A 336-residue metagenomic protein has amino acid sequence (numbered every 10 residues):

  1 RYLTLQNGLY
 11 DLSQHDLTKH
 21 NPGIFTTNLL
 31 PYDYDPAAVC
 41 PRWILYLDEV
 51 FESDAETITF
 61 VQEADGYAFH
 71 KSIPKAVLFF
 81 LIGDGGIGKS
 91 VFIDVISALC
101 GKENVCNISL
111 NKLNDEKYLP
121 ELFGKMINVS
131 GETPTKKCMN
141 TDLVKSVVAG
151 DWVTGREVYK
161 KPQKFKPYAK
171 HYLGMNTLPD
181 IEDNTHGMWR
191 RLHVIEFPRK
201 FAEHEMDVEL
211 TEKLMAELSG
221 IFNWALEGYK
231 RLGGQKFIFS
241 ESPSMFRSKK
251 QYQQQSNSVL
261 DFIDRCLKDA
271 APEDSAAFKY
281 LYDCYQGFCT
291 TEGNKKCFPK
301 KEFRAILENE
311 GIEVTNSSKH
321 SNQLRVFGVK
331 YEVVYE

Functional and structural regions predicted by a protein language model:
R1-I87, V91-E336: Feature primarily recognizes SF3-like P-loop helicase cores of small DNA viruses
